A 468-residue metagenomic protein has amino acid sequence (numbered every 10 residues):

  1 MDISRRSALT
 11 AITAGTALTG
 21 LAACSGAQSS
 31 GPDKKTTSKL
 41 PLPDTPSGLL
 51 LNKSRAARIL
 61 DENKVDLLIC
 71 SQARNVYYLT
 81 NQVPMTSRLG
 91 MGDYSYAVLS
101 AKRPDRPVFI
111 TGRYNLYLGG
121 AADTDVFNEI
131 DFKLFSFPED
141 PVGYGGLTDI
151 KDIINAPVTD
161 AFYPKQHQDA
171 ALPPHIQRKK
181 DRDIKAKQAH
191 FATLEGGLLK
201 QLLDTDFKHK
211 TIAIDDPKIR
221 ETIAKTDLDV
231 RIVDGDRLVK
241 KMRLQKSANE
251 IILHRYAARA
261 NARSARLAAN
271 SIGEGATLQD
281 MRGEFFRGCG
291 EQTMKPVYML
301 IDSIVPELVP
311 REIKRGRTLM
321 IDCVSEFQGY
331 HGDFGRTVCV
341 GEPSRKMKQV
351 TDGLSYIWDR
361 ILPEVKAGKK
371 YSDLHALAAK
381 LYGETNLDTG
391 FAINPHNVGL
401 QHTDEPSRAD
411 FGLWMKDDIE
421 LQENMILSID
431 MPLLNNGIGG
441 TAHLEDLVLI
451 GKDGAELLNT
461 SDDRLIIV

Functional and structural regions predicted by a protein language model:
D2-V468: Active-site neighborhoods and metal-handling regions in enzymes and metal-associated proteins
